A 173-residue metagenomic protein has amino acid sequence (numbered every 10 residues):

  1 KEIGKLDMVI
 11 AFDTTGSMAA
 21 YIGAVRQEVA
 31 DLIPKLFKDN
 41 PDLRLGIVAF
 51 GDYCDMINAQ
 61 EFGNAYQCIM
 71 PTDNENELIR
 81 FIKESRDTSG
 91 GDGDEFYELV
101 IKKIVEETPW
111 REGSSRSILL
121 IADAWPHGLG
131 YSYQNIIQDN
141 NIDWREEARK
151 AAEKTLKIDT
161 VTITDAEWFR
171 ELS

Functional and structural regions predicted by a protein language model:
K1-S173: Divalent cation-coordinating acidic motifs and surrounding scaffolds that mediate Ca2+/Mg2+/Mn2+/Zn2+-dependent binding
